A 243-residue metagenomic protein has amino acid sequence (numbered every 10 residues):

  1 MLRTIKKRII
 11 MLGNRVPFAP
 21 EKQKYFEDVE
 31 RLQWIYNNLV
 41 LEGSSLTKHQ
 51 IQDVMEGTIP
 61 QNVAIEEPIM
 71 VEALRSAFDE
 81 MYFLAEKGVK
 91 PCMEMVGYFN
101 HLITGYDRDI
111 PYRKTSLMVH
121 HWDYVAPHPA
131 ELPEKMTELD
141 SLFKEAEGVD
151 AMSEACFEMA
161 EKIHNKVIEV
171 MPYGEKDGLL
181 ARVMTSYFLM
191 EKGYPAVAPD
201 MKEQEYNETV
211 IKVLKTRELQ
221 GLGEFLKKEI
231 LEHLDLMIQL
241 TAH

Functional and structural regions predicted by a protein language model:
M1-E175, L179-H243: FIC/Doc superfamily catalytic core
